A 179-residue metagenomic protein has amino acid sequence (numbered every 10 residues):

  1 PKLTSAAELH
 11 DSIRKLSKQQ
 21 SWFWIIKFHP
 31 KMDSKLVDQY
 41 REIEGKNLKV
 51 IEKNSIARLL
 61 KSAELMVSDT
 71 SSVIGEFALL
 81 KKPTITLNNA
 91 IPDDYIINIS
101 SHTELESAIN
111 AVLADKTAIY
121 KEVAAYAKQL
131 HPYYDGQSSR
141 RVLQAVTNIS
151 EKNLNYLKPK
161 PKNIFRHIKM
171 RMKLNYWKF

Functional and structural regions predicted by a protein language model:
P1-Y40: Conserved catalytic-core segment of nucleotide-activated headgroup transferases in glycan assembly
T4-L9, S55, Y134, S138: Soluble or luminal CAZymes and related metallo-dependent hydrolases
Q20, E44-K46, F77-K81: Short, structured coil segments at secondary-structure junctions
W22, T103-F179: C-terminal amphipathic helix plus adjacent low-complexity, charged tail appended to glycosyltransferase catalytic
V37-E52: Nucleotide-activated donor-binding/catalytic signature segment of Leloir-type glycosyltransferases, i.e., the conserved
Q39, A78-K121: Nucleotide-sugar donor-binding patch of glycosyltransferase catalytic domains
K53-I96: A donor-sugar binding/catalytic signature common to diverse glycosyltransferases and related nucleotide-sugar
